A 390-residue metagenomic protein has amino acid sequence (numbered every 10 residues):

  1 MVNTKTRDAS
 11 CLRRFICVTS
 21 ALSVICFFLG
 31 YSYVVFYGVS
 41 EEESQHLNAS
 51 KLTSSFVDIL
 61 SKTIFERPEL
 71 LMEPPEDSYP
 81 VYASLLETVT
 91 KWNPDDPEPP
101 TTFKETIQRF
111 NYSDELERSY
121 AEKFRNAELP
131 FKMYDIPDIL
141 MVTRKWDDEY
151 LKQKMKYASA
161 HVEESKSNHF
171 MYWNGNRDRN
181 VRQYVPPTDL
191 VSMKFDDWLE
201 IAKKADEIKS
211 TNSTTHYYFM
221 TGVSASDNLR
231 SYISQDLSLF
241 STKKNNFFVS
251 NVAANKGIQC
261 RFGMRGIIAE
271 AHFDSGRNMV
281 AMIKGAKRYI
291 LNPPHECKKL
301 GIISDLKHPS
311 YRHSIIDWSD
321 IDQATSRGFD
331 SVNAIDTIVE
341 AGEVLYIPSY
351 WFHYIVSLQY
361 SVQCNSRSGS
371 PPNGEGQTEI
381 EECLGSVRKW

Functional and structural regions predicted by a protein language model:
V2-V344, F352-W390: N-terminal accessory scaffold of Fe(II)-dependent oxygenases
